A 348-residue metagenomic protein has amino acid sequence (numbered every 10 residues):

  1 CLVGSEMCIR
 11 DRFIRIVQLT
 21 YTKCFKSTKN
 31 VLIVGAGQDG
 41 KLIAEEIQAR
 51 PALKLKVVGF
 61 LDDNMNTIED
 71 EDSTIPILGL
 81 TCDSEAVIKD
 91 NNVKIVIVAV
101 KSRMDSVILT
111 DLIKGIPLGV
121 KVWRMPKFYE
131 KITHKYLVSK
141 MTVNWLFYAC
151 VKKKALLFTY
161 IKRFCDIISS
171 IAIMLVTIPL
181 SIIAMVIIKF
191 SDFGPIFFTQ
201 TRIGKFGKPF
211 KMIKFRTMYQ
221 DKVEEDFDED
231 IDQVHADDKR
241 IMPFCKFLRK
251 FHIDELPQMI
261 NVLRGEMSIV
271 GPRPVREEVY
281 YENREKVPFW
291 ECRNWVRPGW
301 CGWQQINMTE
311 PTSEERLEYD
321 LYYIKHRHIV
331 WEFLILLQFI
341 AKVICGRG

Functional and structural regions predicted by a protein language model:
C1-G4, C8-I9: Single conserved hydrophobic/aromatic residue that forms the stacking wall/gate of nucleotide- or nucleobase-binding
F13-I178: N-terminal hydrophobic signal-anchor/signal peptide
E45, G79, A86, T110 (+10 more regions): Generic recognition of well-ordered alpha-helical segments within structured catalytic/regulatory domains
T67-I68, Y129-K131, K135-V138, F197-R240 (+1 more regions): Short, glycine-rich, amphipathic interfacial segments at transmembrane boundaries or analogous
L157-K222, N261, L334-G348: A hydrophobic, helix-centered structural microdomain
V234-R297, I335-V343: A short, structured surface patch at a secondary-structure boundary
L321: Short beta-strand/loop motif that positions the catalytic acidic residue of the alpha/beta-hydrolase fold
